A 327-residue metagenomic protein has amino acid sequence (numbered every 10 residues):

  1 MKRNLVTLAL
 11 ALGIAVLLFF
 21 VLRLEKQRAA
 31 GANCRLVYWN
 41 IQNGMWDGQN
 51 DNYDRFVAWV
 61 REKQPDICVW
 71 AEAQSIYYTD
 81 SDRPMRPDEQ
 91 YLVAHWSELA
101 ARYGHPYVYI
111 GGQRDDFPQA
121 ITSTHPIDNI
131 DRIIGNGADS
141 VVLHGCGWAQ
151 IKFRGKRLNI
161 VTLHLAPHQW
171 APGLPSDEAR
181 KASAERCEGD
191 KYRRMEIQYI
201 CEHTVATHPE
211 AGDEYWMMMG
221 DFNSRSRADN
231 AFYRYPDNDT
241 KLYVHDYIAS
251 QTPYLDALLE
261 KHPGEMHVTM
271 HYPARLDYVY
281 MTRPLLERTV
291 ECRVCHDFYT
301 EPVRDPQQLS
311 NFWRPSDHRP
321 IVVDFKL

Functional and structural regions predicted by a protein language model:
K2-R102, Q113-D116, D317, D324-L327: N-terminal, active-site-proximal structural segment of metallo-dependent hydrolase catalytic domains
T7, R132-I133, A206-M217, N223-L327: Metal-dependent phosphoester-hydrolase catalytic domains
N33-W46, I133, R157-P167, A182-R186: Active-site-proximal beta-strand elements of phosphoester/diester hydrolases
R35-I41, W59-R86, T122, A149 (+5 more regions): Active-site beta-strand/loop signature of hydrolases that rely on acidic residues for catalysis
M45-W46, I76-T79, D116-A120, H168-A171 (+3 more regions): Short catalytic/ligand-binding loop motif for oxyanion handling, primarily in non-cytosolic enzymes, centered on
G48-R55, D88-L92, V141-H144, E185-C201 (+3 more regions): Soluble or luminal CAZymes and related metallo-dependent hydrolases
A71-W170: Structured beta-strand-rich core segments of catalytic domains in phosphoester-bond hydrolases
W170-K191: A solvent-exposed, charged loop/short amphipathic helix patch at secondary-structure junctions
